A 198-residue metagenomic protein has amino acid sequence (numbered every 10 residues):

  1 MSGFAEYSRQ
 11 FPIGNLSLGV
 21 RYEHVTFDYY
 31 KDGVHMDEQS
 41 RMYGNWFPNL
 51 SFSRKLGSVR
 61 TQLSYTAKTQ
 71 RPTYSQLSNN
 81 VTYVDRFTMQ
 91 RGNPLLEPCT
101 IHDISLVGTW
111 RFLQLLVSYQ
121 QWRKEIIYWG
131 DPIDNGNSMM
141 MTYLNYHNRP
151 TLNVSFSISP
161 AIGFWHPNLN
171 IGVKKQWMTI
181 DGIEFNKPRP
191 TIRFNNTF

Functional and structural regions predicted by a protein language model:
M1-F198: Exposed, low-structure sequence patches enriched in small/polar residues
